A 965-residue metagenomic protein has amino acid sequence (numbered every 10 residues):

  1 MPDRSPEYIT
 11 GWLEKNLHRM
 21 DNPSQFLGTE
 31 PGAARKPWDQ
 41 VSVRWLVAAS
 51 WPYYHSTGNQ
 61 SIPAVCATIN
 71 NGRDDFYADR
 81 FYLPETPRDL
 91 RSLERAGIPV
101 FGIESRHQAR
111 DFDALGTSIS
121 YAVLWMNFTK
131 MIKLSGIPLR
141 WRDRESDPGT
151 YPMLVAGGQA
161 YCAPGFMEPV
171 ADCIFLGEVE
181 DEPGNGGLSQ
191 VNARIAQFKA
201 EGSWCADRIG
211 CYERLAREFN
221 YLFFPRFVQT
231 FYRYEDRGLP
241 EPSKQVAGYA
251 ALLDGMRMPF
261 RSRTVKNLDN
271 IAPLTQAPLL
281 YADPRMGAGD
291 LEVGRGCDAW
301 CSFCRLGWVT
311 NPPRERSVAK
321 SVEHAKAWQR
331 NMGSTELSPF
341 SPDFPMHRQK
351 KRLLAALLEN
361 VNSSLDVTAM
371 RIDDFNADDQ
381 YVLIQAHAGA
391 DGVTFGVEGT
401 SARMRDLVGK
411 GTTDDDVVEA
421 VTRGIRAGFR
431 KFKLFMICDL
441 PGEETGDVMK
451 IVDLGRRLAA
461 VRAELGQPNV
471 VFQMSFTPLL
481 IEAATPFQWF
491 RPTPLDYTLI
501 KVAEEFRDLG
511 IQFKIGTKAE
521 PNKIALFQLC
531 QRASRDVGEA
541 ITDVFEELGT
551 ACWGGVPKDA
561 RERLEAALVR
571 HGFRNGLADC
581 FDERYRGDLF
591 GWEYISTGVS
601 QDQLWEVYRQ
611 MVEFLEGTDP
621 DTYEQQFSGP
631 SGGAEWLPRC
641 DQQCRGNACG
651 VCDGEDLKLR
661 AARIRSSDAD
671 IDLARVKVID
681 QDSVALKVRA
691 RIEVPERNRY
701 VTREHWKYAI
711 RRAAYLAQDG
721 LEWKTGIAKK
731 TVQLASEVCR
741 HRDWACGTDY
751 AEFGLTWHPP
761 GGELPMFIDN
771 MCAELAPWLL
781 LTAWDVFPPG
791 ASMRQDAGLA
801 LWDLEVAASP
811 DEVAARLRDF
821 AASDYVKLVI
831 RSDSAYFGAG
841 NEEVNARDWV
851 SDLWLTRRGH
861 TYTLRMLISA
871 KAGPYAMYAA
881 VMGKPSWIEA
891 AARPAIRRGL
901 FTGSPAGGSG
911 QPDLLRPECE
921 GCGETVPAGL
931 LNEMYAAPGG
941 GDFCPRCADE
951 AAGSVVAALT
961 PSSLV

Functional and structural regions predicted by a protein language model:
M1-E168, S203, T731-R740, E805-A807: Acidic, glycine-rich segments characteristic of secretory precursors and extracytoplasmic regions
I9-R44, Y54, L222-D290, S600 (+6 more regions): N-terminal [4Fe-4S]-dependent radical SAM core
Q40-W51, P63, I69, Q276-F303 (+4 more regions): N-terminal pre-triad scaffold of radical SAM enzymes
W45-Y54, A114, V123-L124, E323-I481: Conserved SAM/AdoMet-binding glycine-rich loop
N59, A282-A319, Q643, N647-I664 (+1 more regions): Canonical Radical SAM [4Fe-4S] cluster-binding loop centered on the CxxxCxxC motif and its immediate flanking residues
L83-A251, A483-A533, I541-V556, A773 (+5 more regions): Glycine-rich beta-alpha loop elements in corrinoid/cobalamin-binding modules across cobalamin-dependent enzymes
D298-C304, R584-V676: Cysteine-cluster motifs in flexible loop/terminal segments that predominantly coordinate metals
W636-C644, L930-G941: Short linker/helix segments within small regulatory modules
